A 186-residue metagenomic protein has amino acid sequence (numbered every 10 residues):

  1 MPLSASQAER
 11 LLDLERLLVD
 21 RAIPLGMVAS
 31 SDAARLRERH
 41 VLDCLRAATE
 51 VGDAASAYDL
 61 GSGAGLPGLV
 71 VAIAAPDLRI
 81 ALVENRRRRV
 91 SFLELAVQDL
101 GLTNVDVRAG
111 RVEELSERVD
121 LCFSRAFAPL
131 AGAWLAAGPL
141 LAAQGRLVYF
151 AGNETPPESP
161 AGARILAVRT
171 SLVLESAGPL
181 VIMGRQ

Functional and structural regions predicted by a protein language model:
M1-A54, Y58, R88-V105: Class I SAM-dependent transferase core
C44, L69-A72: Hydrophobic alpha-helical segments in the ANL/AMP-binding
E50-V51, A72-A74: Short, charge-rich binding segments
G61-G65: Class I SAM-dependent methyltransferase "Motif I" SAM/SAH-binding loop
L66-G68, A75-Q186: S-adenosylmethionine
